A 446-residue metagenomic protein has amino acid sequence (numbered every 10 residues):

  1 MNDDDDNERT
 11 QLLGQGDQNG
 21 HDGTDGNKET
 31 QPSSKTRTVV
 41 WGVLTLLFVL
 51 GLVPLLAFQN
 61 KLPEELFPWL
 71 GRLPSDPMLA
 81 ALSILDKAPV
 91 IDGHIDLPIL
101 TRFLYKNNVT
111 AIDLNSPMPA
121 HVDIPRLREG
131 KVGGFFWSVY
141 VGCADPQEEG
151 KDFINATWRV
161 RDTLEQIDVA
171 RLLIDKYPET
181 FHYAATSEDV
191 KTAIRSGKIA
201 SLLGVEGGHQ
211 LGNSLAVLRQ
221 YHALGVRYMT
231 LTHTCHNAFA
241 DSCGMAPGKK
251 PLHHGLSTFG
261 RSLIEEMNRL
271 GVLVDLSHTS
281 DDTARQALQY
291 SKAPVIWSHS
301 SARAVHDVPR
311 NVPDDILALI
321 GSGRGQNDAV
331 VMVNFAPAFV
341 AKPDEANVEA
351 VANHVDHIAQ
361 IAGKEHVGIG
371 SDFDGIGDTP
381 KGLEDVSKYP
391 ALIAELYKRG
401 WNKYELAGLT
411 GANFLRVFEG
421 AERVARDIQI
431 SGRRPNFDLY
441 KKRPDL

Functional and structural regions predicted by a protein language model:
N2-K250, D307-L446: N-terminal hydrophobic targeting/anchoring segments and the immediately downstream early-domain regions of hydrolases
T232-D241, G248-L317, M332, A336-P337: Active-site core of metal-dependent hydrolases
